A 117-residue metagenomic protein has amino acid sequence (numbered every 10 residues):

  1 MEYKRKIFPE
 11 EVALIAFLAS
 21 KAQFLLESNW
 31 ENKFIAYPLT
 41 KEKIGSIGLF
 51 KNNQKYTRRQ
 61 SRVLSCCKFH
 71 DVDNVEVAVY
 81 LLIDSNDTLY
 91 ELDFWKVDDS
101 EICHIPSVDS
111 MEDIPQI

Functional and structural regions predicted by a protein language model:
M1-C66, H104-I117: N-terminal domain-onset segments
D71-Q116: Short, compact, well-ordered microdomains
